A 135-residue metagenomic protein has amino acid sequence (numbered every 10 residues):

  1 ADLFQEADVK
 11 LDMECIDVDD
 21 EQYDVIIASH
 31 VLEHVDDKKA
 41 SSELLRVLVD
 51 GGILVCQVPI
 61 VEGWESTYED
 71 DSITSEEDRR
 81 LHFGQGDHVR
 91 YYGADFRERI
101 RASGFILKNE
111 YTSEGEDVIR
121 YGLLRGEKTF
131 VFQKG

Functional and structural regions predicted by a protein language model:
A1-I73, A94-I100, T129-G135: Conserved SAM-binding loop
D19-V31, R80-H82, F105-T112: A broadly tuned preference for mixed-charge, low-complexity surface segments
Q22, G86, R125-G126: Exposed loop/turn and edge beta-strand positions of beta-sandwich/beta-sheet ligand-binding modules
L32, D36, G84-H88, R120: Conserved aromatic-histidine-acidic binding/catalytic patches
S66-D87: SAM-dependent methyltransferase
G84-E110: Short alpha-helix
S103-G135: Core SAM-dependent methyltransferase catalytic element
